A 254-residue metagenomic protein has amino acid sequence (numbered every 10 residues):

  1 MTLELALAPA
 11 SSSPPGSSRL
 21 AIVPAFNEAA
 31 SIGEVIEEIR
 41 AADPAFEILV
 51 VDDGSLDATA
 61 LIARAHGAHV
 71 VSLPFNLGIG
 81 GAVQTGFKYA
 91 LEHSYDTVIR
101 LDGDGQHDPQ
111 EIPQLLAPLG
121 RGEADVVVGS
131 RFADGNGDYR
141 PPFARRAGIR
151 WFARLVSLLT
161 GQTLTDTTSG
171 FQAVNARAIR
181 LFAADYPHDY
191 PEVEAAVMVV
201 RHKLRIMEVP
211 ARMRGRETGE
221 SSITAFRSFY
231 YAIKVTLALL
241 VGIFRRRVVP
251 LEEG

Functional and structural regions predicted by a protein language model:
M1-S18, L159-G161, A184-G254: Hydrophobic helical membrane-anchoring modules
L20-P24, S72: Short hydrophobic beta-strand elements that form part of the catalytic alpha/beta core underpinning NDP-sugar/donor
V23-I36, G54: Active-site beta-to-alpha loop of glycosyltransferases that engages the nucleotide-sugar donor
E37-F46: Short, acidic, metal-binding catalytic loop of nucleotide-sugar glycosyltransferases
D52-A60, G105: A conserved acidic beta->alpha catalytic loop
L73-E92, P109-D189, R216-K234, V248-G254: Acceptor/aglycone-binding surface of glycosyltransferases and processive sugar-polymer synthases
Y95-D96, E123-A124, L204: Short, high-confidence coil segments that cap the C-terminus of an alpha-helix and link into the following beta-strand
Y95-Q106: Short beta-strand-to-loop acidic/aromatic patch adjacent to the donor-nucleotide binding site
